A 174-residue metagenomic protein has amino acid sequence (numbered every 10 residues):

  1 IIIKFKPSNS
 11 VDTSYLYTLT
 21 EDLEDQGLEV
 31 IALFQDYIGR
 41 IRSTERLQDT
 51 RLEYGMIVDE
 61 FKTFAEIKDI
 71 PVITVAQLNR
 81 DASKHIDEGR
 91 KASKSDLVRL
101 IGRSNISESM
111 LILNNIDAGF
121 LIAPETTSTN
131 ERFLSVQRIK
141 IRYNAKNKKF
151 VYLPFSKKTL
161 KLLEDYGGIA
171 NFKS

Functional and structural regions predicted by a protein language model:
I1-L47, M56: Conserved inter-motif catalytic segment of the P-loop NTP-binding fold
K4, I73, A118-F120: Hydrophobic/aromatic beta-strand patches that form the interior of the parallel beta-sheet core in alpha/beta enzyme
K6, A76, A123: Glycine-rich, N-terminal phosphate-binding loop of Rossmann-like dinucleotide-binding domains
T13-L33, E66-K68, D81-S174: C-terminal regions of RecA-like/P-loop NTPase motor modules
F34-Q35, I70-Q77: Structural recognition of the conserved hydrophobic beta-strand(s) that form the central parallel beta-sheet of P-loop
R40, N79-R80: Signature of the SF2 helicase/ATPase Hel1-core->accessory helical subdomain module
S43-Q48, K84-E88: Short acidic, glycine/proline-rich loop/turn micro-motifs
R46-F61, P71-V72, E131-F133: A short alpha/beta connector and helix-capping loop motif
